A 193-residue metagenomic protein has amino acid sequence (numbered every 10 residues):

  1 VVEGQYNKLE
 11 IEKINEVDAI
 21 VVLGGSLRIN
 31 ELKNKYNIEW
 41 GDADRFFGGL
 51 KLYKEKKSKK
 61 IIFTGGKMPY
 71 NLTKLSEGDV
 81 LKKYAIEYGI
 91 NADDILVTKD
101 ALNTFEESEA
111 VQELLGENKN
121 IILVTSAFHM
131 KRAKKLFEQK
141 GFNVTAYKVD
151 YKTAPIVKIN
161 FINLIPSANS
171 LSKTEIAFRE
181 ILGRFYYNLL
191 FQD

Functional and structural regions predicted by a protein language model:
V1-T174: A structural signal for short, hydrophobic/glycine-enriched beta-strand patches
T174-D193: A transmembrane-helix-recognition feature enriched in membrane-embedded lipid enzymes and envelope glyco-/phospholipid
